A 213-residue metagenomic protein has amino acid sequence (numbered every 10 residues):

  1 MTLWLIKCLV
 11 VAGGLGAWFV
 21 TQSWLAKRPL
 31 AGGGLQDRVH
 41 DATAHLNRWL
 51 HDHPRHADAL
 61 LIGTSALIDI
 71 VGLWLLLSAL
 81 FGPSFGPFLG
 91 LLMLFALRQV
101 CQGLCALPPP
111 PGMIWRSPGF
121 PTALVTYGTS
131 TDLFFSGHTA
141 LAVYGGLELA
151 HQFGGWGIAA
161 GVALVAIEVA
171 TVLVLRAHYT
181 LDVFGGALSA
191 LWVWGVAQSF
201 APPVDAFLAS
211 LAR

Functional and structural regions predicted by a protein language model:
M1-G72, L107, P118-P121: N-terminal transmembrane-helix/juxtamembrane module of multi-pass inner/ER membrane proteins
L9, G13-A17, L89-M93, L97 (+2 more regions): Hydrophobic faces of alpha-helical transmembrane segments in multi-pass integral membrane proteins
V11, T64, L91, G161-L164: Hydrophobic alpha-helical transmembrane segments of polytopic
A12, A66-V71, G137-Y144, F184-L188: Membrane-embedded alpha-helical segments of multi-pass membrane proteins, especially the transmembrane helices
G16, F95-V100, A163-L173, L191-G195: Aromatic-anchored segments of alpha-helical transmembrane domains
L25-D41, L77-I158, V162, V169 (+1 more regions): Membrane-interface loops
Y127-T131, V172-L181: Membrane-interface helix caps and helix-loop-helix hairpins in membrane proteins
L141-A142, E168, H178-Q198, P202: Alpha-helical transmembrane segments that form the membrane-embedded catalytic/substrate-binding core of multi-pass
